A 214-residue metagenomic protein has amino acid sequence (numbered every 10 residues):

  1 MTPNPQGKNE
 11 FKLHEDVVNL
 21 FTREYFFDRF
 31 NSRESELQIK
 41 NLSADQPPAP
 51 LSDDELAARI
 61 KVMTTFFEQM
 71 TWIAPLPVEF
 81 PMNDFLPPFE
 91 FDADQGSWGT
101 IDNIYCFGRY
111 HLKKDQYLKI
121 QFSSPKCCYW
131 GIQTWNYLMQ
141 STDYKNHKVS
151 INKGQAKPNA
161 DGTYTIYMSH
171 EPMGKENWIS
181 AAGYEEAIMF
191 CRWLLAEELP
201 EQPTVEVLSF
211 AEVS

Functional and structural regions predicted by a protein language model:
M1-S214: A compositional/structural signature for long, glycine/proline-rich flexible linkers and loops on extracytoplasmic
